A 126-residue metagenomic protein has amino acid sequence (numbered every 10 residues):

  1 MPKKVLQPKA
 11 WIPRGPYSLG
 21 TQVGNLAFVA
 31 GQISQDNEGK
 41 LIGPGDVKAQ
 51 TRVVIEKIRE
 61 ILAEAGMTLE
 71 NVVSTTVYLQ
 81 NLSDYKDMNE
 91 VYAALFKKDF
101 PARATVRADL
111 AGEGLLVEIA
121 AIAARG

Functional and structural regions predicted by a protein language model:
M1-V73, L79-G126: N-terminal presequence-like segments and the immediate start of the first folded domain
